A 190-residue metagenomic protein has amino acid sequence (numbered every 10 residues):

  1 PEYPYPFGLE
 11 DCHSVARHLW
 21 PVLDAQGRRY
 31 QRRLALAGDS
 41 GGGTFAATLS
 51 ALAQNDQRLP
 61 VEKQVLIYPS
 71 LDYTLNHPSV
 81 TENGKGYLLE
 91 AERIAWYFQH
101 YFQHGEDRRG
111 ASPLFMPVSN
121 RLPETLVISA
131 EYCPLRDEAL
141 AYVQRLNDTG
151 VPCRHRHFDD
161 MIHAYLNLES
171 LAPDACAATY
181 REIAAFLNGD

Functional and structural regions predicted by a protein language model:
P1-D190: Alpha/beta-hydrolase superfamily serine-hydrolase fold, recognizing
